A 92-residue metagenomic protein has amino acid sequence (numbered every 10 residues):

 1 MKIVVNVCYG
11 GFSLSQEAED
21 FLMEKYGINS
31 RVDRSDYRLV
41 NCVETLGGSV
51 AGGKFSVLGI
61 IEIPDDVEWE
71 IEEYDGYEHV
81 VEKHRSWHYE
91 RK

Functional and structural regions predicted by a protein language model:
M1-E72, G76-K92: Catalytic phosphate/metal-binding cores of nucleic-acid and nucleotide-processing enzymes, i.e., regions that mediate
